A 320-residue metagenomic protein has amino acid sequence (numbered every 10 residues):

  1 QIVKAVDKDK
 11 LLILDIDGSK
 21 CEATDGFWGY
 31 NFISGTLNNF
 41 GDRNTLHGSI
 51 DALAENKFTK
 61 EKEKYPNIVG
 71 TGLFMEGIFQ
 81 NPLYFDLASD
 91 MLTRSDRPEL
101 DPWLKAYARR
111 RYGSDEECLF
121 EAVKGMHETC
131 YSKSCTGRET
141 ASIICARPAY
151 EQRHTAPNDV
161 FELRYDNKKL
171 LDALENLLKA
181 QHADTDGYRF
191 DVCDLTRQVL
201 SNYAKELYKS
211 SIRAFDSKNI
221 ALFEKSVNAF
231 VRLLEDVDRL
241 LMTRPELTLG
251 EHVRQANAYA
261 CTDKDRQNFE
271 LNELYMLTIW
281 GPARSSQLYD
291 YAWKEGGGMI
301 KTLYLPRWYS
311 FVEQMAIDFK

Functional and structural regions predicted by a protein language model:
Q1-N167, L171, D216-V231, M242-Y309: Catalytic-core regions of glycoside hydrolase
L46, P82, Q152, K179-D186 (+1 more regions): Amphipathic, alpha-helical segments enriched in basic
C145-A149, N176-A183, L195: Ferredoxin-type iron-sulfur electron-transfer modules and their immediate structural context
L163-R189: Extended glycan-interaction surfaces of carbohydrate-active proteins
A180-V192, L240-Q255: Short, solvent-exposed, charged loop/turn and helix-capping segments that join or cap alpha-helices on peripheral
T185-D238, G297, W308-Y309, E313-K320: Ordered core of a single globular domain
